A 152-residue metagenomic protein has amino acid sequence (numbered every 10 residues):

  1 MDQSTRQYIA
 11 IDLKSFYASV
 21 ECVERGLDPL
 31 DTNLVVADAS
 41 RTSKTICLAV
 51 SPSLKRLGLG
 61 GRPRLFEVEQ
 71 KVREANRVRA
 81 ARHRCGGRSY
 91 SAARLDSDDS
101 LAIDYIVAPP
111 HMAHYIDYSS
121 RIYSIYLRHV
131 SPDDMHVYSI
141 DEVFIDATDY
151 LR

Functional and structural regions predicted by a protein language model:
M1-R152: Residues that scaffold, gate, or flank divalent-cation-dependent active/transport sites
